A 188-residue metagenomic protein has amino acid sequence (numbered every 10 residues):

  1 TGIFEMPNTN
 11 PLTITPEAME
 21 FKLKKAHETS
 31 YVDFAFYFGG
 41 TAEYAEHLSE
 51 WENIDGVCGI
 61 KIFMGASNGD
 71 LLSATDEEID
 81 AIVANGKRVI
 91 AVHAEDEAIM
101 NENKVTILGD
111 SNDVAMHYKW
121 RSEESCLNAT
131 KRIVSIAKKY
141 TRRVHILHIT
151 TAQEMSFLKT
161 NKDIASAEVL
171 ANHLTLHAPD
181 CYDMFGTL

Functional and structural regions predicted by a protein language model:
T1-G2, V32, C58, R88: Short acidic/polar active-site loop segments enriched in Thr and Asp
T1-T29: Metal-associated gating/positioning segment near the N- to mid-region
I3-E5, A35-F38, R142-H148: Short catalytic-loop micro-motif centered on adjacent basic/acidic residues
F4-N8, G40, V89-A91, E95: N-terminal-biased segments
P7-N10, V32-Y44, L71, K119-E124: Active-site mouth loops of central-metabolism enzymes
I14, G40-A42, I149-Q153: Short beta->alpha linker loops
T29-Y31, I54: Acidic-histidine catalytic/liganding microenvironments
E46-L188: Histidine/acidic residue-rich metal-binding segments in metalloenzymes
